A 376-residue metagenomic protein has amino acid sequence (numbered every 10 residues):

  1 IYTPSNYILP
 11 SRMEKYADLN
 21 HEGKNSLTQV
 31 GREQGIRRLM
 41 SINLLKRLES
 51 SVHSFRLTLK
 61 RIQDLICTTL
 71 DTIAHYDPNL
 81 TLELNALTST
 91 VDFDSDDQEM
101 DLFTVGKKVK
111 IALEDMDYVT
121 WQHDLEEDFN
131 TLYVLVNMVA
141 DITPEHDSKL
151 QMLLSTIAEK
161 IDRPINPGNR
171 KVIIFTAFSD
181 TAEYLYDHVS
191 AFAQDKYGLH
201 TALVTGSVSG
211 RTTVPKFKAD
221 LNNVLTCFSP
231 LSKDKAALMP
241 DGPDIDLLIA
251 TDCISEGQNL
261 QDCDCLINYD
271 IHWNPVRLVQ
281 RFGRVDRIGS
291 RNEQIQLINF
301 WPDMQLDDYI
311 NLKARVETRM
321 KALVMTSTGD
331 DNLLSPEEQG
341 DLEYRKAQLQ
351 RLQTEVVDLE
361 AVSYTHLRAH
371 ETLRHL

Functional and structural regions predicted by a protein language model:
I1-G210, A219, D244, T251-E256 (+1 more regions): Helicase motor interdomain insertion/brace
L199-V208, Q280, I295-P302: Conserved beta-strand -> loop -> alpha-helix junction used to position metal-binding or nucleic-acid-contacting
S209-L247: Conserved helicase ATPase core of P-loop NTP-dependent helicases/translocases
I249-D262, G283: SF2 helicase motor core recognition
A250, D264, N268, D286-I288: Non-catalytic interfacial helical region
N259-D270, Q296: A short beta-strand element within the Helicase C-terminal
P275-S290: Conserved SF2 helicase motif VI
N292-R368, R374-L376: C-terminal accessory region of SF2 helicases/translocases
